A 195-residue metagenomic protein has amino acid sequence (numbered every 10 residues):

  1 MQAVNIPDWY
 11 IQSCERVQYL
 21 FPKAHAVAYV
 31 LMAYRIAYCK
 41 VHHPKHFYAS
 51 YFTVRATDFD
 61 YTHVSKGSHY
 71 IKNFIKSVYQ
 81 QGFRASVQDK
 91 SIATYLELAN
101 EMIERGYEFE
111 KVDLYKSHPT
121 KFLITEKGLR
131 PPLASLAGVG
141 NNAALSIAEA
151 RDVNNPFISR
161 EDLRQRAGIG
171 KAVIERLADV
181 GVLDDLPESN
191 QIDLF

Functional and structural regions predicted by a protein language model:
M1-F195: Noncatalytic, beta-rich nucleic-acid-contacting surfaces in large DNA/RNA-processing enzymes
